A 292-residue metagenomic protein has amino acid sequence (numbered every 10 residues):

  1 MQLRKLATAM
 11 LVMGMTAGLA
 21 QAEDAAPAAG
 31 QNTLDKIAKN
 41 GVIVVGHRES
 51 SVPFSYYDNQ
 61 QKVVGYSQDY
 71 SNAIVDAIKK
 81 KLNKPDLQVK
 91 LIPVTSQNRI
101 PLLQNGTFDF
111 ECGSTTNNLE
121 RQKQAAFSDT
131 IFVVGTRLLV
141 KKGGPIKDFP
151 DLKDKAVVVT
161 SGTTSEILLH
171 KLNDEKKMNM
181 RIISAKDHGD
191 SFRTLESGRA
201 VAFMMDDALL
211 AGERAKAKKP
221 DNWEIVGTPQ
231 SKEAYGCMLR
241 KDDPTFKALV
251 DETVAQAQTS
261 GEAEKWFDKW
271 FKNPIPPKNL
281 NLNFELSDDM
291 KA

Functional and structural regions predicted by a protein language model:
E23-A28, N72-A77, P150, K155-A156 (+2 more regions): Extended ligand-binding regions for polar small-molecule ligands
E23-A28, S165-I183, D221-W223, V254-A292: Ligand-binding clefts/hinges and TM-proximal coupling segments of bilobed small-molecule sensing domains
A26-T33, A38-F110: Extracytoplasmic small-molecule ligand-binding "clamshell" domains of the periplasmic binding protein/Venus flytrap
V44, S50-P53, V63-K80, T116 (+2 more regions): Bilobed "Venus flytrap"/periplasmic-binding protein-like clamshell domains and structurally analogous long
H47-S51, I92-Q97, G106-N118, K142 (+4 more regions): Beta->alpha turn/N-cap motifs
E49, F132-V140, D207, A215-V254 (+1 more regions): Periplasmic-binding protein-like
N72, K84-D151: Acidic, polar ligand-binding/catalytic clefts
N98, C112-K123, L168-E175, T194-S231: A ligand-binding cleft/hinge motif common to bilobed small-molecule-binding domains
